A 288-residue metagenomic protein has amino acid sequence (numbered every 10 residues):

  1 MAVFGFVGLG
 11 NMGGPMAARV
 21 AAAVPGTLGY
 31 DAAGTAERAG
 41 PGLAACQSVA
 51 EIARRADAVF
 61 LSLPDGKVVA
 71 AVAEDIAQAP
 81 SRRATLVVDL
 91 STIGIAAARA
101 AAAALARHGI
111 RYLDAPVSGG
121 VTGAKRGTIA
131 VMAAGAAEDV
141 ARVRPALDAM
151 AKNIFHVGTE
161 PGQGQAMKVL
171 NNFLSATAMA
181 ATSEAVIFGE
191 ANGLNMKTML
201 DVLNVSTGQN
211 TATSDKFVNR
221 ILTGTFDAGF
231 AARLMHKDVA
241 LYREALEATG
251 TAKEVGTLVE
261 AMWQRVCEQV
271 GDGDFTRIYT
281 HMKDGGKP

Functional and structural regions predicted by a protein language model:
M1-S62, T85, V121: NAD(P)+-binding Rossmann beta1-loop-alpha1 motif at the extreme N-terminus of oxidoreductases
F4, T92-F173: Rossmann-fold dinucleotide-binding core
T27, A45, R111-L113, I154 (+2 more regions): Hydrophobic beta-strand scaffold residues
V49-Y112: Rossmann-fold NAD(P) dinucleotide-binding segment
G127, V131-A134, F155, P161-N192 (+2 more regions): Active-site-proximal catalytic alpha-helix in oxidoreductases
Q165, L174, S214-G271, M282 (+1 more regions): Interdomain hinge/lid region at the active-site interface of Rossmann-like NAD(P)-dependent oxidoreductases
K197-V205, T257-A261: Beta-strand segments within the central parallel beta-sheet cores of soluble alpha/beta enzyme folds
